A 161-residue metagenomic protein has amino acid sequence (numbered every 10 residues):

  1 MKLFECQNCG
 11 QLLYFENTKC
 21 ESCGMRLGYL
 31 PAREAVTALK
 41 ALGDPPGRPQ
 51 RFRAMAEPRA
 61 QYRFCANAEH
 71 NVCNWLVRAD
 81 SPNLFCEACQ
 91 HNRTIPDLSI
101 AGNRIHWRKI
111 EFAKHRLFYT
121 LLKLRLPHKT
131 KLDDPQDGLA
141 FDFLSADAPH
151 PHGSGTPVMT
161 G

Functional and structural regions predicted by a protein language model:
K2-L3, N17, R59-Y62, H70 (+1 more regions): Residues immediately within or flanking Cys/His clusters that coordinate Zn2+ in small zinc-binding modules
C6-C9, C20-C23, Y62-C65, C86-C89: Short cysteine-rich clusters marking metal-coordination/redox-active sites
G10-L13, L27, E69-V72, V77 (+1 more regions): Cys/His-rich microdomains that often coordinate metals
G24-E34, A88-L98: Short Cys/His-rich micro-motifs in 6-15 aa windows
L27, A32-A68, P157-G161: A short Gly-Trp-Pro
A56-R59, L76-P82: Short linker/helix segments within small regulatory modules
L84, T94-I95, S99-I110: Fold-level signature of zinc-dependent metallopeptidase catalytic domains
K109-G161: Auxiliary, metal-adjacent structural segments of Zn-dependent hydrolase domains
